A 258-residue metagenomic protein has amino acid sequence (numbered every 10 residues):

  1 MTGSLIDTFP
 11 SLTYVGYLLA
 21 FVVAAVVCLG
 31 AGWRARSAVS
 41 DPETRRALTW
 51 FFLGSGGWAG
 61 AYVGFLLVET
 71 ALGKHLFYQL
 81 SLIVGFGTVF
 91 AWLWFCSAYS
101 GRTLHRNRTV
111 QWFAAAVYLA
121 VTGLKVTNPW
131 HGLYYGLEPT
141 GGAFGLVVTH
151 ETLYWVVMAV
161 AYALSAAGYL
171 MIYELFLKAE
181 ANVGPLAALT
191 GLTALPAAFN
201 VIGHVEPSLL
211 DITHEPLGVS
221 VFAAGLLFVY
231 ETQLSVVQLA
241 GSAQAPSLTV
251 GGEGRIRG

Functional and structural regions predicted by a protein language model:
M1-P10, G136-L153: Juxtamembrane membrane-water interface segments that cap and precede transmembrane helices
T2-L5, R36, V63-L72, K125-G136 (+1 more regions): Juxtamembrane "helix-exit" motif on the non-cytosolic side of transmembrane helices
P10-C28, S40-H131, Y154-Y162, D211-S220: Individual alpha-helical transmembrane segments in multi-pass integral membrane proteins
T13-F21, C28-R34, A59-G64, Y169-S242: Interfacial "cap-and-anchor" motif at the non-cytosolic start of specific transmembrane alpha-helices
R45, L104, R108-T109, F113 (+2 more regions): Membrane-interface segments at loop-to-transmembrane junctions
W130, A167-L170: Membrane-water interface of transmembrane alpha-helices
S242-A245, G252: C-terminal helix caps at helix-to-loop junctions of PAS-family sensory domains and analogous signal-transducing helical
T249-R257: Short acidic/glycine-rich beta-turn/loop cap or linker motifs at sensory/regulatory domain boundaries that couple input
